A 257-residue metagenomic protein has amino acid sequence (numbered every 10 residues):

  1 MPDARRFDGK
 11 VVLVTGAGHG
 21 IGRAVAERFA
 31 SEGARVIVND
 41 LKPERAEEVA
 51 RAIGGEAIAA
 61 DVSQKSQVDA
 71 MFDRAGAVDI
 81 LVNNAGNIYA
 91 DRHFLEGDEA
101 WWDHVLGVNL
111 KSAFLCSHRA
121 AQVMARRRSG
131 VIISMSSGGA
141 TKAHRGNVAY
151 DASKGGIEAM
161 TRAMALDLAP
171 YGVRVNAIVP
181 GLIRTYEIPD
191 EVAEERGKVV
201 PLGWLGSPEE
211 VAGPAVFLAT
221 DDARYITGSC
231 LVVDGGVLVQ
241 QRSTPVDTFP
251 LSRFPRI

Functional and structural regions predicted by a protein language model:
P2, T227-I257: Short C-terminal tail/terminal secondary-structure segment of NAD(P)H-dependent dehydrogenase/reductase domains
V11, G18-H19: Conserved glycine-rich cofactor-binding loop
Q64, A177, A193-I226, V233-G235: C-terminal helical subdomain
R92-F94, W101-D103, R196: Substrate-binding pocket helix/loop in short-chain dehydrogenase/reductase
S117, S153, T161: Active-site helix of classical SDR
Q122, L166-P170, R224: Alpha-helical segment proximal to the catalytic Tyr-Lys
S137: Residue(s) in the substrate-gating loop at a strand-loop-helix junction that position the organic substrate next
